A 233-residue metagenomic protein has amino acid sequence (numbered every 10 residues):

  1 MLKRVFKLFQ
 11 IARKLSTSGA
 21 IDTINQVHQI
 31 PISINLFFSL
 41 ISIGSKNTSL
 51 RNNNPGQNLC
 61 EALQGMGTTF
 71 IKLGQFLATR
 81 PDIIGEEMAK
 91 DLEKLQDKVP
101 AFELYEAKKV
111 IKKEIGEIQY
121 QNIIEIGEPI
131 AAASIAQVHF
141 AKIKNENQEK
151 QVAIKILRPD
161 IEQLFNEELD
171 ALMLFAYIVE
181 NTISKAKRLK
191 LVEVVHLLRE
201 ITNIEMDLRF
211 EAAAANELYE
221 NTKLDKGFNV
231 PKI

Functional and structural regions predicted by a protein language model:
M1-Q137, Q163-L191, V195, R199-T202: N-terminal accessory/targeting segments that precede structured cores
L63, T69, A214, L218-D225: Conserved kinase catalytic-core helix
I115, A214-A215, N229-K232: Core mixed alpha/beta domains of very large multi-subunit molecular machines
A136-N145: Conserved ATP phosphate-binding architecture of protein kinases
F140, K150-L157: Glycine-rich ATP phosphate-binding loop
K187, E220-I233: Conserved HxN/HPN-centered segment at the entrance to the catalytic loop of eukaryotic protein kinase-like domains
E211: Hydrophobic alpha-helical positions that pack around
